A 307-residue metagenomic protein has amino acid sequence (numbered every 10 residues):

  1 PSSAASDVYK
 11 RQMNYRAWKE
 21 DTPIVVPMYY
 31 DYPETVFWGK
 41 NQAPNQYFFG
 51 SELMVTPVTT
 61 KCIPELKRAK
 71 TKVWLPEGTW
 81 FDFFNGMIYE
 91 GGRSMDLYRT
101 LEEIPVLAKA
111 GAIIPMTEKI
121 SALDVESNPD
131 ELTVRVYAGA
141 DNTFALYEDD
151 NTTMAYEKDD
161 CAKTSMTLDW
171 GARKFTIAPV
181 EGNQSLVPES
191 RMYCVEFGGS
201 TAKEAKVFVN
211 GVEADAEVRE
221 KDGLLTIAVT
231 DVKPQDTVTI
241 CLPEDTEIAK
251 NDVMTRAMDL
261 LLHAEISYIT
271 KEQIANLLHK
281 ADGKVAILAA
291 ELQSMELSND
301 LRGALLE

Functional and structural regions predicted by a protein language model:
P1-A5, Y9: Single conserved hydrophobic/aromatic residue that forms the stacking wall/gate of nucleotide- or nucleobase-binding
W18, P23-T35, Y193-V195, V218-E220: A glycine-rich phosphate-binding loop feature that marks nucleotide/adenosyl-phosphate handling sites
P23-A69, Y89: Flexible, glycine/threonine-enriched loop-and-boundary segments that flank and lead into catalytic domains of large
T35, E52-M54, T59-C62, G78-T79 (+9 more regions): Short, glycine-/Ser/Thr-/acidic-enriched flexible segments
D82-L101, E204-T230: Solvent-exposed beta-strand/loop surfaces of large extracellular or lumenal domains
G111-E213, D231-Q235, T239-E307: Accessory, solvent-exposed terminal regions and/or long lumenal/extracellular loops of proteins
